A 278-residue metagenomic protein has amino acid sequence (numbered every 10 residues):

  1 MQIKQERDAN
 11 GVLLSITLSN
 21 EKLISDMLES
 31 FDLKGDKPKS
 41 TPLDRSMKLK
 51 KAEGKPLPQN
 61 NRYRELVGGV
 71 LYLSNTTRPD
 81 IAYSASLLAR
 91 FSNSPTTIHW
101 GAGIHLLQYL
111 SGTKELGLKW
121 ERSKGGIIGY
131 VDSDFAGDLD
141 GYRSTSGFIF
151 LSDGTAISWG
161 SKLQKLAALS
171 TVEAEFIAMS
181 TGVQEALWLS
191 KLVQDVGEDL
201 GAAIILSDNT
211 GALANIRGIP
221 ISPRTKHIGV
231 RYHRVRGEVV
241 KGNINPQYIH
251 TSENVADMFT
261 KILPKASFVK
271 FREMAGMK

Functional and structural regions predicted by a protein language model:
M1-K278: Long, low-complexity, charge-biased intrinsically disordered regions
